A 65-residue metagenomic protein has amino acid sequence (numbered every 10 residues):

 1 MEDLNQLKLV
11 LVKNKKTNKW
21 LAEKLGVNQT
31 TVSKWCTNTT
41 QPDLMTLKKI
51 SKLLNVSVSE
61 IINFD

Functional and structural regions predicted by a protein language model:
M1-T17: A short, Lys/Arg-rich alpha-helix, primarily the initiator
L7, L21-A22, V32-W35, I61: Conserved hydrophobic/aromatic packing and binding residues within compact polymer-binding modules
L11, A22, S51: The alpha-helix within a helix-turn-helix
T17, T30-T31, T46: Ser/Thr-centric signal marking residues that sit in or immediately flank functional binding/regulatory motifs
V27-Q41: Recognition helix of helix-turn-helix/homeodomain-like DNA-binding domains that insert into the DNA major groove
M45-E60: DNA major-groove recognition helix of helix-turn-helix/homeodomain DNA-binding modules
F64: Conserved short acidic donor-positioning loop in nucleotide-sugar-dependent glycosyltransferases
